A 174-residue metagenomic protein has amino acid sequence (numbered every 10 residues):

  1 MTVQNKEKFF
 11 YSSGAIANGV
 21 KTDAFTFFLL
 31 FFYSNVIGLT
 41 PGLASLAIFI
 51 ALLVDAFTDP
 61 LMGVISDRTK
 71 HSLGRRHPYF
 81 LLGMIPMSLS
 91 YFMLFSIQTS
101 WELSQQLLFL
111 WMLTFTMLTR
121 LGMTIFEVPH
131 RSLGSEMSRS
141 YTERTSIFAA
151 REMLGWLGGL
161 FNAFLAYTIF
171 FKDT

Functional and structural regions predicted by a protein language model:
M1-T174: Membrane-embedded alpha-helical bundles of multi-pass transporters/translocases, especially carrier/permease families
